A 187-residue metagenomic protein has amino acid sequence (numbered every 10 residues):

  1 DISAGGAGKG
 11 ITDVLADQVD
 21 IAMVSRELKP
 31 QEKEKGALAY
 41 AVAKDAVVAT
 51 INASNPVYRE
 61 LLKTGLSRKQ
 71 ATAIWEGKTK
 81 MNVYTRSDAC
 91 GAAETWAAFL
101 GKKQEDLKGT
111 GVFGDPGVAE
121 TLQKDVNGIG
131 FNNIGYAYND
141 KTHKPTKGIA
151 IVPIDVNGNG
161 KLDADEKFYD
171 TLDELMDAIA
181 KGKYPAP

Functional and structural regions predicted by a protein language model:
D1-P187: Exported/periplasmic ABC-transporter solute-binding proteins
